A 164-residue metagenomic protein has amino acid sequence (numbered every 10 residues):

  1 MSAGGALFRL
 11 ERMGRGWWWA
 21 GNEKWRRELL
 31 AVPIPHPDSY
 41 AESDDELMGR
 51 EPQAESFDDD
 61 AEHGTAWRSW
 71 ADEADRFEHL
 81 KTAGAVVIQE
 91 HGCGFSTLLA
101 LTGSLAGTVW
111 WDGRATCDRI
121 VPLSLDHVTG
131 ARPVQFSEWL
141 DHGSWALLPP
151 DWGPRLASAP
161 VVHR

Functional and structural regions predicted by a protein language model:
M1-Q89, R155: A surface-exposed partner-binding patch
M13-R15, G21, H63-A66, A106-G107 (+3 more regions): Acidic, low-complexity intrinsically disordered regions
P33-P35, W110, V121-P122, T129: N-terminal non-cleavable signal-anchor helices
E78-A83, G94, W145-G153: Generic ordered-secondary-structure signal
A85-Q89, F95-L123: Low-complexity, glycine/alanine/valine/leucine- and proline-rich hydrophobic stretches
T116-R164: Long, compositionally biased interface segments
